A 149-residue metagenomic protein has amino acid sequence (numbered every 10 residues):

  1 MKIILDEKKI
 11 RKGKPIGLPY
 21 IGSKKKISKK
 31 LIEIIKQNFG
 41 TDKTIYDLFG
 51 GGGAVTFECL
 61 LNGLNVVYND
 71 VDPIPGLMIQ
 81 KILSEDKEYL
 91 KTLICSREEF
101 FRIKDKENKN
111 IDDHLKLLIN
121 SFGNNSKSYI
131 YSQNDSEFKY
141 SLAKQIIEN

Functional and structural regions predicted by a protein language model:
M1-G50, A54-V55, L61: S-adenosyl-L-methionine
L61-N149: Class I S-adenosyl-L-methionine-dependent methyltransferase module
